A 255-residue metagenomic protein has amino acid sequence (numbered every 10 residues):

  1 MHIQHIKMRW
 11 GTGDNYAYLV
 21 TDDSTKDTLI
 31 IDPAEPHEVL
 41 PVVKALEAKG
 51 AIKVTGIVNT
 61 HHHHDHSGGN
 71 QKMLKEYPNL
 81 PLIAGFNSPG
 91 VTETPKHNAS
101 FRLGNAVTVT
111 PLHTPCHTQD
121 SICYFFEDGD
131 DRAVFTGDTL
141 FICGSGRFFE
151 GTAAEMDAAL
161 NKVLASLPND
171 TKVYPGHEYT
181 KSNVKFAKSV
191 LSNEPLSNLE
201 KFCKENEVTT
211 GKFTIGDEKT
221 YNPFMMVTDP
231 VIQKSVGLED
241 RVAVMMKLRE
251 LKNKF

Functional and structural regions predicted by a protein language model:
M1-K49, Y124-G137: Conserved beta-strand hairpin/beta-sheet module of binuclear metal-dependent hydrolase folds, prominently
L19, S100-G129, A133, V163-S166: Core dinuclear metal-dependent hydrolase active-site scaffold
V20, D32, H61, M73 (+5 more regions): Divalent metal-coordination and catalytic microenvironments
T28, A34-H113, R132: Active-site HxH/HxHxD metal-binding segment of metal-dependent hydrolases
P33-E35, H62, N87-S88, C116-T118 (+3 more regions): Active-site metal-binding loops of divalent metal-dependent hydrolases
K53-G56, S121, K172: Residues at the N-termini of beta-strands
G144-D170: Active-site-adjacent loop/tail segments of enzyme domains
N161-K172, Y179-F255: Accessory terminal helices/loops
